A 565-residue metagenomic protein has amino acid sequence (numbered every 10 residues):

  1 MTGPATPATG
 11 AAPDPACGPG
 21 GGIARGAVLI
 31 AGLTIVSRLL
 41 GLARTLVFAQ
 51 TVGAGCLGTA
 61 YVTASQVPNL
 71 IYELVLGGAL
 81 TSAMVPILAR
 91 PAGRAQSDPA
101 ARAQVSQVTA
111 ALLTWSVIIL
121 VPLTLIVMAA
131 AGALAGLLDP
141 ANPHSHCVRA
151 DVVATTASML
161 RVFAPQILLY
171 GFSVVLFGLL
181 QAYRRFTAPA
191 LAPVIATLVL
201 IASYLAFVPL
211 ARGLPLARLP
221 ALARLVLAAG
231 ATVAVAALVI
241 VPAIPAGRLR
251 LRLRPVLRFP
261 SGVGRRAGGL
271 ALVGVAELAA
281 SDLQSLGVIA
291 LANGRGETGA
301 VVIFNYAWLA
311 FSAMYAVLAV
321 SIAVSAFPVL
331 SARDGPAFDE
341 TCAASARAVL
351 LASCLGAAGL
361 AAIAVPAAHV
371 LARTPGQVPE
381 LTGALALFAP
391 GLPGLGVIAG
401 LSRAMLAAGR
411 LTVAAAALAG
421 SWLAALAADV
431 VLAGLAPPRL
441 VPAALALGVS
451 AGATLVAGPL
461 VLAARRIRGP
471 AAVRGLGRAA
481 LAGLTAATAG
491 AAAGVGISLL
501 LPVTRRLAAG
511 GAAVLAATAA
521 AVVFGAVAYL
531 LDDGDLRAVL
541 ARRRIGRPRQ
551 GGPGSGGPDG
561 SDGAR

Functional and structural regions predicted by a protein language model:
M1-R565: Membrane-embedded alpha-helical bundles of multi-pass transporters/translocases, especially carrier/permease families
